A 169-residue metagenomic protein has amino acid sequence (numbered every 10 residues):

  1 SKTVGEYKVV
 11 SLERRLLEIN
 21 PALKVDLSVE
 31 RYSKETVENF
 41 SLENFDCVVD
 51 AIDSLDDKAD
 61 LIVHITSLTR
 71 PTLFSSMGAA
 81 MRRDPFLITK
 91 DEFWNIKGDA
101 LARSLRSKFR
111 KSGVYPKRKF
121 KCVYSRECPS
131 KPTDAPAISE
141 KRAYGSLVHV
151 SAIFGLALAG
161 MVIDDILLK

Functional and structural regions predicted by a protein language model:
S1-K169: Adenine nucleotide-associated cytosolic modules
